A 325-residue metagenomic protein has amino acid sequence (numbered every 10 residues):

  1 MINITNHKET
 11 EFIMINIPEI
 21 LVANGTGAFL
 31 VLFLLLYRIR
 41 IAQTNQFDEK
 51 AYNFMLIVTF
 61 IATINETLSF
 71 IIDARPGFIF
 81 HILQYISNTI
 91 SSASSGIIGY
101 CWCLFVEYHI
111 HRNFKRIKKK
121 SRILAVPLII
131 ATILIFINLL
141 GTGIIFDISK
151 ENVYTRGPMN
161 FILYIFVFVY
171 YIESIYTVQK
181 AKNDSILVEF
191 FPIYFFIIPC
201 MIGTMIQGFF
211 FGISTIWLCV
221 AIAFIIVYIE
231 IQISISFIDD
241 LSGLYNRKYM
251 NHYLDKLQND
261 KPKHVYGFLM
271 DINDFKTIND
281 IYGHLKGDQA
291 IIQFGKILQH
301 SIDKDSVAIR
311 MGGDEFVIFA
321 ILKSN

Functional and structural regions predicted by a protein language model:
I15-G27, I135-E173, I213: Extracellular-loop-to-transmembrane junctions of the mid-late helices
V22-L104, L124-G141, P192-G208: Hydrophobic alpha-helical transmembrane segments of multi-pass membrane proteins
F33-R38, C101-F105, Y164-D184: Alpha-helical transmembrane segments in multipass membrane proteins, preferentially the mid-helix core
I39-Y52, E107-K120, V178-E189: Membrane-interface helix-boundary motifs at transmembrane edges
I79-T89, I148-M159, I216-C219: Non-cytosolic membrane-interface motifs at loop->transmembrane helix junctions
T177-L241, K248-L257: Signal-transducing coiled-coil linker helices
N246-Y266, K276-D303, I309-G313, V317-I318: Conserved long alpha-helical elements within nucleotide-processing catalytic cores of c-di-GMP signaling and class III
V317-N325: Short helix/loop segment flanking the catalytic signature motif in cyclic-nucleotide metabolism enzymes
